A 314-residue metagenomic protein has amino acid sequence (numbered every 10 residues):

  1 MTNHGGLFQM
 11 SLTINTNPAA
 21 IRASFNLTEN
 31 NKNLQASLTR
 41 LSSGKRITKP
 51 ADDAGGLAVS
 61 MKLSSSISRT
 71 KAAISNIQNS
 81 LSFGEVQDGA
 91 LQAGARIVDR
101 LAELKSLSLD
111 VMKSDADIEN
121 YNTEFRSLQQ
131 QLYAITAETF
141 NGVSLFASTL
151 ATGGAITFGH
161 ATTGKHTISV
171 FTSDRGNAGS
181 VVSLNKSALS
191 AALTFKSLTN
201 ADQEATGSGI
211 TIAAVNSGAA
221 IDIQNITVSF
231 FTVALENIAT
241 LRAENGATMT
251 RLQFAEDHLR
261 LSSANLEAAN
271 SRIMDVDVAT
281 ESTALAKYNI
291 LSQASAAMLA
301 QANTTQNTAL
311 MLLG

Functional and structural regions predicted by a protein language model:
T2-A20, T28, T48-K49, M61-S65 (+3 more regions): Amphipathic alpha-helical coiled-coil/heptad-repeat segments
N30-S42, A93-E103, H258-A268, R272: Extended, amphipathic, non-transmembrane alpha-helical segments
T48, A279, S292: Nucleotide phosphate-binding site architecture
L241, N245-T248, S262, L266-A286: Amphipathic, heptad-repeat alpha-helical segments used for oligomerization and assembly
